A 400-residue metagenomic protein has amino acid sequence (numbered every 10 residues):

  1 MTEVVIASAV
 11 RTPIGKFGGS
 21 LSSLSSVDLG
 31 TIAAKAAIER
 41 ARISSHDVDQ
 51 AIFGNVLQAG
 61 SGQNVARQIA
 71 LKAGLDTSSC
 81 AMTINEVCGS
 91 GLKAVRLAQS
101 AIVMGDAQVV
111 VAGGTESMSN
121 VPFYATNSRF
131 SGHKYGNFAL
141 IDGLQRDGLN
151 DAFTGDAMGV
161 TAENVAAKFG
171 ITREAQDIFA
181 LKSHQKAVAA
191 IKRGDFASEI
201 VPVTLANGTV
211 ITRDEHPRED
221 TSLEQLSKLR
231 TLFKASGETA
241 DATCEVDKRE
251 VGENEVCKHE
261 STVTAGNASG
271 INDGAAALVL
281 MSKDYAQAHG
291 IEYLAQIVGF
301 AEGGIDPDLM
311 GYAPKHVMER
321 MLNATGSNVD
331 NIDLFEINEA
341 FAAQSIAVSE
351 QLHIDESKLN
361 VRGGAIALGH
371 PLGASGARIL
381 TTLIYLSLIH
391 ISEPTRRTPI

Functional and structural regions predicted by a protein language model:
M1-S61, V65-I69, A73, C80 (+5 more regions): Conserved active-site "lid/cap" helical segment
R11-T12, S23-V27, A175-K283, A288 (+2 more regions): N-terminal extracellular/periplasmic Venus flytrap/periplasmic-binding protein-like
A59-N64, H216-P217, P307-P314, E339-S357 (+1 more regions): Short glycine/threonine-rich loop-to-helix capping motif typified by GTGT followed within a few residues by an Asp-Pro
G62, A81-S90, A268-I271, I297 (+3 more regions): Active-site nucleophile and cofactor-binding loops and adjacent substrate-binding regions of central metabolic enzymes
E86-E116, A166-D195, A277-D284, S349-E350 (+1 more regions): Active-site-proximal alpha-helical scaffold in enzymes
V109-N164: Flexible glycine-/small-residue-enriched beta->alpha junction loops that bind anionic phosphate/pyrophosphate groups
I389-I400: Single conserved hydrophobic/aromatic residue that forms the stacking wall/gate of nucleotide- or nucleobase-binding
